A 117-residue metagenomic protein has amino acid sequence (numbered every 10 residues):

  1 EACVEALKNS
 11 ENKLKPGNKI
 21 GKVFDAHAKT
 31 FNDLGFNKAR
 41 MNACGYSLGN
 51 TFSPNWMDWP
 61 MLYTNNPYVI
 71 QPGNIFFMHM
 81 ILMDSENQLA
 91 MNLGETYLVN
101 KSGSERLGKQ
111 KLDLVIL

Functional and structural regions predicted by a protein language model:
E1-L117: Active-site neighborhoods and metal-handling regions in enzymes and metal-associated proteins
